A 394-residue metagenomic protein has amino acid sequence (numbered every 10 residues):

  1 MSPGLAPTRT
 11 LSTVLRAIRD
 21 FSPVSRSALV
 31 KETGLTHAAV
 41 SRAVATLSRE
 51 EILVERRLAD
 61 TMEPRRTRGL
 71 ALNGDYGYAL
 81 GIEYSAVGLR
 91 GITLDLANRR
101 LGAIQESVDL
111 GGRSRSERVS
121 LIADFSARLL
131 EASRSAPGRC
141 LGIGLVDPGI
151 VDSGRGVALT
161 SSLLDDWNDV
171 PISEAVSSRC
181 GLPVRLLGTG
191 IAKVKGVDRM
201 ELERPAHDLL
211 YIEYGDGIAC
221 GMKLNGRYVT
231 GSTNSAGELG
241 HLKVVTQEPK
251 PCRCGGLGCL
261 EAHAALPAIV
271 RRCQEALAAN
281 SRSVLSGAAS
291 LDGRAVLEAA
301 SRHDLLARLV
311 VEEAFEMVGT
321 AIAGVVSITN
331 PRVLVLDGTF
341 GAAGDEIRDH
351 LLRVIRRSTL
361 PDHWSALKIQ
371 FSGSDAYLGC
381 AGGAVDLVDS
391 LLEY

Functional and structural regions predicted by a protein language model:
M1-R56, M62-R66, A71-S107, G111-R139 (+2 more regions): ATP-binding/phosphotransfer module of carbohydrate and carboxylate kinases, centering on a glycine-rich
A79-E83, G91, C140-G144, L209-E213 (+1 more regions): Short glycine-aspartate micro-motif
D95, S153, K223: Short, acidic, Ser/Thr-enriched surface-loop or helix-capping motifs
R100-D208, E346-R357: Glycine-rich phosphate-binding loop and adjoining helix at the ATP-binding site of ATP-dependent phosphoryl-transfer
A103-Q105, G112-R118, W167-N168, I172-S301: Glycine/GP-enriched mid-protein hinge/lid loop-to-helix segment characteristic of carbohydrate kinases
D147, E213, G338: Short beta-strand/turn micro-motifs composed of small residues that flank or help shape donor/cofactor-binding pockets
I150-S153, I191-V194, A219-C220, V229 (+2 more regions): Short, active-site-adjacent cap segments at secondary-structure transitions
